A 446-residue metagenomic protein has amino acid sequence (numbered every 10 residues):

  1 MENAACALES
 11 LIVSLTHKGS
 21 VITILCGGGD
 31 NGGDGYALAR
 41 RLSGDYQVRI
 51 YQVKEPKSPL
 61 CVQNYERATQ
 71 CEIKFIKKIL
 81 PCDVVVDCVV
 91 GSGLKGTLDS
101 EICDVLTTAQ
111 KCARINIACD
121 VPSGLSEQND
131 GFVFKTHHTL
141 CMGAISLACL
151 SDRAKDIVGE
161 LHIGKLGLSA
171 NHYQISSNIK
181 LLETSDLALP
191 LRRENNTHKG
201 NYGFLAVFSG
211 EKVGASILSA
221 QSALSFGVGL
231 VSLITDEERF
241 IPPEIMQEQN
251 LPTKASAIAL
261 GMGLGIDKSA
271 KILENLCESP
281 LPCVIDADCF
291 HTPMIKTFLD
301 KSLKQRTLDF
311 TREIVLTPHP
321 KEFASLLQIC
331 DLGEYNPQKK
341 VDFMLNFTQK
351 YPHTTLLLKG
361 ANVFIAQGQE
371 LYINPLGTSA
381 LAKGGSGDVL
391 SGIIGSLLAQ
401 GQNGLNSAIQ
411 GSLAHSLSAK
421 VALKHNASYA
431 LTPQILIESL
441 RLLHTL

Functional and structural regions predicted by a protein language model:
M1-R49, H138, C149-P282, A287-V315 (+2 more regions): Small-residue (G/A/S/T)-rich helix-start motifs and N-terminal tracts that mark the onset
E9-C88, T97-C119, E237: Nucleotide and nucleotide-moiety/phosphate-recognizing core
Q52-K54, I79, G143, N250 (+1 more regions): Short beta->alpha connector loops at strand-helix junctions that form conserved, small/polar/Pro-enriched
R67-C71, G93-L98, G261-G265, E334: Short, flexible loop segments at the rims of nucleotide/cofactor-binding pockets, characterized by
L80-P81, V85, K135, K254 (+1 more regions): Alpha-helix C-terminal capping/helix-to-coil transition sites in glycosyltransferase folds
D83-V84, V89-S177: Internal gly/pro-rich beta-alpha loop/helix module that stabilizes soluble enzyme cofactors or their anionic handles
